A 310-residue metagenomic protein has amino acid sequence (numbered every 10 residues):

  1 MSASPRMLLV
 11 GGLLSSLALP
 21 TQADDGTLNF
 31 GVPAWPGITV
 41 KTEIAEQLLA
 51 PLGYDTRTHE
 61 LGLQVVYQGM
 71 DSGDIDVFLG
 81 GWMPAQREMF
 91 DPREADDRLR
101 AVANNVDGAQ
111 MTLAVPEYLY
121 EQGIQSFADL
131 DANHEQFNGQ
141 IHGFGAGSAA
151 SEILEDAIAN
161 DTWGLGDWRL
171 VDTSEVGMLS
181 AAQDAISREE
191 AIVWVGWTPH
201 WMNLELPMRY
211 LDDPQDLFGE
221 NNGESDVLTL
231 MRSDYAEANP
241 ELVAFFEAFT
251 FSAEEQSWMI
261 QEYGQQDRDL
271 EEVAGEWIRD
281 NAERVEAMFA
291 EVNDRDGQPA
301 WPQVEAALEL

Functional and structural regions predicted by a protein language model:
D24-G37, L49, Y54-H59, N138-H142 (+1 more regions): Short, well-ordered beta-strand elements
W35-P36, Y54-G69, R169-A181: Short helix-initiation/N-cap motifs at beta->coil->alpha
T42, L61-D97, A181, W201-P207: Pocket-flanking alpha-helical
A45-L52, H134-R169, R279: Ligand-binding cleft/hinge of the Venus flytrap
I75-L79, A149-D216: Ligand-binding pocket segment of bilobal, Venus flytrap-like solute-binding proteins
D97-G147: A conserved helix-loop-strand patch within extracytoplasmic ligand-binding domains of the periplasmic binding
Q110-Y120, E224-A238, Q261-E262: A bilobed periplasmic-binding-protein/Venus flytrap-type ligand-binding module shared by bacterial periplasmic
A253-L310: C-terminal functional modules
